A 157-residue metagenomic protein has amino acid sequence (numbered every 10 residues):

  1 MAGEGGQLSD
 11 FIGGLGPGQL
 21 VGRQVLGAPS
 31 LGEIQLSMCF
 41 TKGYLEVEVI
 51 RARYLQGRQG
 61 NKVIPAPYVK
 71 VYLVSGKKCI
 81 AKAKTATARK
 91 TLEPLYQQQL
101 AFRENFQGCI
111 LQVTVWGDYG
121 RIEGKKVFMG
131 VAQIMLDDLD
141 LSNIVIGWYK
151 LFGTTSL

Functional and structural regions predicted by a protein language model:
M1-Y68, S75-G76, F106-C109, I122-E123 (+2 more regions): Acidic, S/T/P/G-rich intrinsically disordered/coiled linkers that flank and lead into C2-type membrane-binding modules
I80-T87: Short Trp-Ser/Thr-centered turn/loop motifs at beta-strand boundaries
A81, F128-G130: Extracellular and select intracellular beta-sandwich modules with Ser/Thr-enriched, small-residue motifs on
T87-P94, D137: Short proline/glycine- and polar residue-rich coil/turn motifs
E93-E104, I134: Exposed aromatic-hydrophobic patches
D118: Classical protein tyrosine phosphatase
